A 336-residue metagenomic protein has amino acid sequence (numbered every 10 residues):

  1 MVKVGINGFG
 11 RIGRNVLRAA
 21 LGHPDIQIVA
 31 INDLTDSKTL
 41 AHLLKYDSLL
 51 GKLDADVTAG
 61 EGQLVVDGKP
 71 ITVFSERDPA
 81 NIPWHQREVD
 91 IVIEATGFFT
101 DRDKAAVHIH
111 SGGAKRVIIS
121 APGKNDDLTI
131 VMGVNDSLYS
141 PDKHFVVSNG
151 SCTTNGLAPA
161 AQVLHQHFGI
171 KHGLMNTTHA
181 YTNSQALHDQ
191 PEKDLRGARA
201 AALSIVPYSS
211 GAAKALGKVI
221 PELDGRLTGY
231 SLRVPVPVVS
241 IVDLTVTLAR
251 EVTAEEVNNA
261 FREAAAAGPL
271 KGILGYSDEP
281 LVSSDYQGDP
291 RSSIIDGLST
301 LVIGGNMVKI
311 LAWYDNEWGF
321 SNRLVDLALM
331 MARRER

Functional and structural regions predicted by a protein language model:
M1-A198, V302, D326, R333-E335: N-terminal Rossmann-like NAD(P) cofactor-binding subdomain of oxidoreductases, focused on the glycine-rich
N7, R11, T35-K38, R87 (+11 more regions): Conserved active-site and cofactor/substrate-binding residues in soluble primary-metabolism enzymes
L17, A106, A158-H165, A213-G217 (+6 more regions): Predominant activation on well-ordered alpha-helical scaffold segments within soluble catalytic domains
I31, S48-L49, K69, R87-V89 (+14 more regions): Short capping/connector residues at structural and topological boundaries
L64, I130-M132, V146, L187-H188 (+5 more regions): Short clusters of hydrophobic/aromatic residues that line enzyme substrate/ligand-binding pockets
T96, G112, F168, I220-P221 (+2 more regions): A broad structural signal for alpha-helix termini and local helix breaks/kinks
Q166-P237: Acidic, glycine-rich segments within the central catalytic cores of soluble metabolic enzymes that bind/position
G229, I241, T245-R336: C-terminal active-site/capping subdomain that shapes the small-molecule cofactor and substrate pocket of enzyme
